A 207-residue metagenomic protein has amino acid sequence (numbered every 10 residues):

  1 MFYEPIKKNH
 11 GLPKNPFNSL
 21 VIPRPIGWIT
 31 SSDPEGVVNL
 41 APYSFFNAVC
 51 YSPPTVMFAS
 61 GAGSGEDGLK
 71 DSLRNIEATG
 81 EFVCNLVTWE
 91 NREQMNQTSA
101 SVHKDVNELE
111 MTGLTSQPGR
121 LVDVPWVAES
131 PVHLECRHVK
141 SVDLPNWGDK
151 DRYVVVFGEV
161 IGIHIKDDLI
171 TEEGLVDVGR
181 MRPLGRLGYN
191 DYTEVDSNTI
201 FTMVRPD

Functional and structural regions predicted by a protein language model:
M1-D207: Basic, polyanion-binding surface patches
